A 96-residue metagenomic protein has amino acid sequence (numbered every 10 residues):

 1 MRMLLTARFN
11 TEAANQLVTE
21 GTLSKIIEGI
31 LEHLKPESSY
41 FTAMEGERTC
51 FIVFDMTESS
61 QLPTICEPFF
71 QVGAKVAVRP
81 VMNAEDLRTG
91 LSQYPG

Functional and structural regions predicted by a protein language model:
M1-G96: Conserved, structured core segments of small domains
